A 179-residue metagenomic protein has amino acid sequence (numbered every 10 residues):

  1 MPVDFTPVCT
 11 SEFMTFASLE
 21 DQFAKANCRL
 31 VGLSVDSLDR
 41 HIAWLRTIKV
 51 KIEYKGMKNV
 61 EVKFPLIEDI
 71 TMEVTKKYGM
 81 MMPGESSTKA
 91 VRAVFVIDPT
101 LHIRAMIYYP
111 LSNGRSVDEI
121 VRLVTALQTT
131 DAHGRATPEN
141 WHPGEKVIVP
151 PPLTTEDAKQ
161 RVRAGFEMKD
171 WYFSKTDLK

Functional and structural regions predicted by a protein language model:
M1-K179: Chalcogenol-based redox active-site neighborhoods
